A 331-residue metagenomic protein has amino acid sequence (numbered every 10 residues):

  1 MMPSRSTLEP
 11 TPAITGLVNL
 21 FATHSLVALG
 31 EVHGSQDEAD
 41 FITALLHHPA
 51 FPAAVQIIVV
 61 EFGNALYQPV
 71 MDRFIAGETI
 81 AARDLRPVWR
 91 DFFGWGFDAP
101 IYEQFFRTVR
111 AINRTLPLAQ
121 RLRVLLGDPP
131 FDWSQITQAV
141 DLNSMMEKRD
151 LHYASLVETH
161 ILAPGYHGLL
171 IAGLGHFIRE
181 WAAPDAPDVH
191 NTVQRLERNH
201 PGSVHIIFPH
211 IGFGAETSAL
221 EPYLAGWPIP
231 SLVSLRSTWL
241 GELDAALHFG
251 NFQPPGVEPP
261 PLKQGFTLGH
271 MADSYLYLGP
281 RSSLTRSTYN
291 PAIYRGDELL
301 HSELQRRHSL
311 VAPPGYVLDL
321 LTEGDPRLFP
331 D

Functional and structural regions predicted by a protein language model:
M1-D331: Compositional signal for N-terminal targeting/processing segments
